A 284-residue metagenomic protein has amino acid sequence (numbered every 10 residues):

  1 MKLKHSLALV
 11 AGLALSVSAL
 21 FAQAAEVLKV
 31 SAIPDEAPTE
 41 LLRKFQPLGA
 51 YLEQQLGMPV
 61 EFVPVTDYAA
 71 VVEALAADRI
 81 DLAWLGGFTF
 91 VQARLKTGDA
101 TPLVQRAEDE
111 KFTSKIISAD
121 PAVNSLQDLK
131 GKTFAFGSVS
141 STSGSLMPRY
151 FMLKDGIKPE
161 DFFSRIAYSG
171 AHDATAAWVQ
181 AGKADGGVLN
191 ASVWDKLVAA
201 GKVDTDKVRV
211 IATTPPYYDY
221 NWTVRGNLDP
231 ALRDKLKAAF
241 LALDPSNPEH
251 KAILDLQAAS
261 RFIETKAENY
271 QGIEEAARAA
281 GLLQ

Functional and structural regions predicted by a protein language model:
A8-S18: Bacterial N-terminal signal peptides
S18-A24: Sec/Tat signal peptide C-region and signal peptidase I cleavage site
A25-S31, E36-P47, Y217-D219, T223-Q284: An extracytoplasmic/periplasmic, membrane-proximal ligand-sensing/linker region
A25-T89: Extracytoplasmic small-molecule ligand-binding "clamshell" domains of the periplasmic binding protein/Venus flytrap
A69-A83, K96-T97, Q127, A171-S192: Short helices/loops that flank or line small-molecule/ion binding pockets
L103-S125, W222-R225: Hydrophobic/proline-rich hinge and linker segments of small-molecule sensing/allosteric domains, predominantly
S118-S138: Flexible hinge/capping segments at coil-to-helix
K132-A231: Pocket-lining segment of extracytoplasmic ligand-binding domains
